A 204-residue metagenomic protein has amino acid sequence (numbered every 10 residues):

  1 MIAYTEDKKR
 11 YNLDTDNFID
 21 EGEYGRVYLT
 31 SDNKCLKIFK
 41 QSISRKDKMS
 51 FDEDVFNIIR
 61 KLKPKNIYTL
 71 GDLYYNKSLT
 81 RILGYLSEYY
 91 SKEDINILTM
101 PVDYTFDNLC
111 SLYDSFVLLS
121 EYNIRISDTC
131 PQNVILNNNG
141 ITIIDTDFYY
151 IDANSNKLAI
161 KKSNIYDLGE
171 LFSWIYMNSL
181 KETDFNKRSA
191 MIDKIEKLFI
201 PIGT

Functional and structural regions predicted by a protein language model:
M1-R10: Regulatory N- and C-terminal appendages and interdomain linkers associated with kinase/kinase-like NTP transferase
R10-L73, L98-T99: ATP-binding glycine-rich loop module of kinase domains
L29, Y89, I135-L136: Conserved hydrophobic "DFG−1" position in protein kinase catalytic cores
K34, N66, Y85, T142-D145: Protein kinase-like catalytic core scaffold
K65-N108: Conserved structural core of kinase catalytic domains
Y104-L118: Conserved alphaE helix
F116-N137: Catalytic-loop of the protein kinase fold
N137-T204: C-lobe/activation-segment region of protein kinase-like
